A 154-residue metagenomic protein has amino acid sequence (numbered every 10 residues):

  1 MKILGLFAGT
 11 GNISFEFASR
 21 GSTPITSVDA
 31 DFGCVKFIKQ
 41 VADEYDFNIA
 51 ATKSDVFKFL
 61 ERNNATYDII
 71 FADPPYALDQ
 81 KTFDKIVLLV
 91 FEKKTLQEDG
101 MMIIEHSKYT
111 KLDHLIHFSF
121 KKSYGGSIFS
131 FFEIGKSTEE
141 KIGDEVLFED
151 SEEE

Functional and structural regions predicted by a protein language model:
M1-E154: Class I S-adenosyl-L-methionine-dependent methyltransferase catalytic core
